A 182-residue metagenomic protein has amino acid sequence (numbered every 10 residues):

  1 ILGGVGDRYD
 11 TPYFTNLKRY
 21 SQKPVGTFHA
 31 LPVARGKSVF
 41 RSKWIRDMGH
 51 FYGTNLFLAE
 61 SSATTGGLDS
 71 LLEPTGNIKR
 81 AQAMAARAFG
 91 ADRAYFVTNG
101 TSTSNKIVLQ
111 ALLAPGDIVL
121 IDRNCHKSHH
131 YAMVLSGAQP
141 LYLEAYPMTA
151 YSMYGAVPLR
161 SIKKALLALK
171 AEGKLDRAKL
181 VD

Functional and structural regions predicted by a protein language model:
I1-T75: N-terminal "arm"/small-domain region of PLP-dependent enzymes with the aminotransferase-like
G53-T103: Conserved N-terminal alpha-helix of the aminotransferase class I/II PLP-enzyme fold
L72, G76, F96-N99, L120-N124 (+1 more regions): Alpha-helix capping and helix-loop boundary segments enriched in small/acidic/polar residues
R93-I118, K127-A132: Conserved beta-loop-alpha segment that forms the PLP phosphate-binding cup at the N-terminus of a helix
Y95, L141-L143: General small-molecule cofactor/ligand-binding pocket signal
I121-Q139, Y146: Substrate-binding/gating loop at the entrance of the active-site cleft, primarily in PLP-dependent aminotransferase-like
Q139-L141, S152: A structural-propensity feature for long, helix-poor, extended segments
M148-D182: Active-site phosphate-binding strand-loop segment of PLP-dependent enzymes
